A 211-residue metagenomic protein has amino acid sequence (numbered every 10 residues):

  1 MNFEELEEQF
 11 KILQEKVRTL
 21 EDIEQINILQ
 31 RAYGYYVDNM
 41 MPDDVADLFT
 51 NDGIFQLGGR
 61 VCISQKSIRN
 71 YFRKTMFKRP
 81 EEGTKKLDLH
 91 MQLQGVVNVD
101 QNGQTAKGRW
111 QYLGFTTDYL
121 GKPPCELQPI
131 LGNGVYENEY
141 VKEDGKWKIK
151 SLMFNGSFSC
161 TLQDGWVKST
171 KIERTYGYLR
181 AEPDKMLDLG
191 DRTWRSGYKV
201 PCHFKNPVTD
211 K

Functional and structural regions predicted by a protein language model:
M1-N27, P124-L127, E143-K211: Terminal "cap-and-tail" regions of soluble proteins that handle hydrophobic small molecules
D22-D38: Short, aromatic-enriched amphipathic alpha-helices that serve as compact interaction elements
E24, D88, P129-L131: Transmembrane beta-barrel outer-membrane domains
Y35-M41, D47-L48, E137-G156: K/E-rich alpha-helical interaction surfaces of small helical-bundle regulatory domains
P42-G114: A solvent-exposed, acidic/Ser-Thr-rich amphipathic alpha-helical stretch
Q92-V97, V135-V141: Hydrophobic/aromatic beta-strand elements that line small-molecule binding cavities or substrate pockets in beta-rich
Y112-D118, Y140-K142: Beta-strand elements of well-folded, non-transmembrane domains
D118-P124: Short acidic, glycine/proline-rich loop/turn micro-motifs
